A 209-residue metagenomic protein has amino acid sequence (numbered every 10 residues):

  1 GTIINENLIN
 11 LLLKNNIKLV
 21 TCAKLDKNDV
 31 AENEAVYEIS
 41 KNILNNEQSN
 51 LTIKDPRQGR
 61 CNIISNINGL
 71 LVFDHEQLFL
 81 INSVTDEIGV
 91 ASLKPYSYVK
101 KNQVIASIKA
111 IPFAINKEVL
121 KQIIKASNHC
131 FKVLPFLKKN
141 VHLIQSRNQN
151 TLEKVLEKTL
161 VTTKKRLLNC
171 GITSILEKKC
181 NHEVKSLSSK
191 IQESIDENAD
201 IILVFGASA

Functional and structural regions predicted by a protein language model:
G1-A31: Membrane-cytosol interface segments
N5, N28-V36, L156, L160 (+1 more regions): Generic structural signal for well-ordered, non-membrane alpha-helical segments in soluble metabolic enzymes
N15-K18, Q58, K101, L137-K139 (+1 more regions): Short coil/turn connectors at secondary-structure junctions
L25-K27, N68, A110, S146-Q149 (+2 more regions): Short, ordered loop/turn segments at secondary-structure junctions
D26-F136: Extended, charged alpha/beta regions that create polyanion-binding interfaces
S127-H182, S186: Glycine-rich phosphate/diphosphate-binding loop of Rossmann-like nucleotide-binding domains
S189-A209: Glycine-rich phosphate-binding loop
